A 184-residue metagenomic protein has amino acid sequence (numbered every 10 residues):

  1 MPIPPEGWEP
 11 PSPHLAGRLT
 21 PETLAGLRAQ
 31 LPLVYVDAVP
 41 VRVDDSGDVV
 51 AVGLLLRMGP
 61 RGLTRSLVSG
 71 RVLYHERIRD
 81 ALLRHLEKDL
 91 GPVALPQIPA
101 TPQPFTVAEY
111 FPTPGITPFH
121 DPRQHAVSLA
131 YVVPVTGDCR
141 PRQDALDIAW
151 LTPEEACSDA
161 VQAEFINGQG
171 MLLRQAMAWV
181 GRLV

Functional and structural regions predicted by a protein language model:
M1-D45, H120-D121: Acidic, metal-coordinating catalytic segment for phosphate/diphosphate chemistry, firing primarily on the Nudix
P32, Y74, I78, Q169: Hydrophobic (often cysteine-bearing) scaffold residues that line and stabilize catalytic clefts of nucleotide/cofactor
V34-V36, V50, V127-L129, L146: Change "...and in nucleic-acid phosphodiester-cleaving endonucleases..." to "...and in nucleic-acid processing enzymes
A38, L82, Y131-V133: A structural signal for short, well-ordered beta-strand segments
P40-R42, L56, V135: Residue-level signal for short segments within beta-strands and strand-turn junctions of well-structured beta-sheet
G47-L95: Conserved Nudix-box catalytic region and its N-terminal flanking loop in Nudix hydrolases and closely related
G59-R65, Q124, A130-V184: Nudix hydrolase/Nudix homology domain
G91-C139: Active-site segment of metal-dependent pyrophosphate-handling enzymes, primarily the Nudix hydrolase catalytic core
